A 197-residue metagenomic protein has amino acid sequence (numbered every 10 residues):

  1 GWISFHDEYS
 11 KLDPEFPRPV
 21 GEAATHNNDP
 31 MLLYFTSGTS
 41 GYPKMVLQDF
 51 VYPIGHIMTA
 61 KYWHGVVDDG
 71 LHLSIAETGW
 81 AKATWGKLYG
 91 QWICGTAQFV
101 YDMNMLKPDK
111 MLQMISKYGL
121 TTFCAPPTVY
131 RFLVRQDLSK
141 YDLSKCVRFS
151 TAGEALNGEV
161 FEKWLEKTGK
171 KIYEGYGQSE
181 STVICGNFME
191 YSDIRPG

Functional and structural regions predicted by a protein language model:
G1-N27: ANL superfamily adenylate-forming
Y9-S10, I93, L120-C124, V134-R195: Gly/Ser/Thr-rich phosphate-binding loop
E22-A24, M31-G55: Conserved AMP-binding A3 loop
N27, D68-D69, C146, G169: Phosphate-coordination loops involved in phosphoryl transfer and adenosine-cofactor binding
P30, T36-T39, H72, I115 (+4 more regions): Conserved S/T- and glycine-rich ATP-binding loop of Class I adenylate-forming
K44-L47, A97-N104, Y173: Short beta-strand->loop structural element characteristic of the AMP-binding/adenylate-forming
V51, T128-R131, E154-A155: Alpha-helix/helix-capping structural signal
I54-T121, R135-Q136: Conserved AMP-binding/adenylation subdomain of ANL enzymes
